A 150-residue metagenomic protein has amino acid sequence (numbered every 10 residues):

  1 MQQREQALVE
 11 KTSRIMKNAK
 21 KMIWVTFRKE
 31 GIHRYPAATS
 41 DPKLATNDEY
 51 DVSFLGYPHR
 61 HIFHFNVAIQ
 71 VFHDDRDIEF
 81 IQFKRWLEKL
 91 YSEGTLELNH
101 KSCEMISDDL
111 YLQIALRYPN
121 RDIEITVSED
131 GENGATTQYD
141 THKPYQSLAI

Functional and structural regions predicted by a protein language model:
Q2-I150: Charge-rich, low-complexity N-terminal segments
